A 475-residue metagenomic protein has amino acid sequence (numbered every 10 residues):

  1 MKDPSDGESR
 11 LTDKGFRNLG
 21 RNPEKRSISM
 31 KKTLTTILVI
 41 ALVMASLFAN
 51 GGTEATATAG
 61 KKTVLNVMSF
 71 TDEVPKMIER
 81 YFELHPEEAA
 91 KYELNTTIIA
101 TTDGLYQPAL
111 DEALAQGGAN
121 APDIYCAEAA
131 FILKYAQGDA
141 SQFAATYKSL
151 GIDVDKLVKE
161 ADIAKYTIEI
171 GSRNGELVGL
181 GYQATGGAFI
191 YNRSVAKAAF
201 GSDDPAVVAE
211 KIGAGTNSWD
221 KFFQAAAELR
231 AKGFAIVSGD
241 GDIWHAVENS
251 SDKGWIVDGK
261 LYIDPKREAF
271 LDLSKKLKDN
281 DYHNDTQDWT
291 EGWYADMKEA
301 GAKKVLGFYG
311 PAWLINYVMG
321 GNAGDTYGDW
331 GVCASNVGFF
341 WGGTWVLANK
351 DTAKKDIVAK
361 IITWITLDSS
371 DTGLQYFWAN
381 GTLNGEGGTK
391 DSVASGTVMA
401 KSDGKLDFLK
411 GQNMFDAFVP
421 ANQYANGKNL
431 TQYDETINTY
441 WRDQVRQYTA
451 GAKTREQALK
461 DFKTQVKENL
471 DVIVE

Functional and structural regions predicted by a protein language model:
M1-L65, Q457, T464-E475: Short, low-complexity disordered leader/linker segments with a strong preference for bacterial N-terminal type II
A59-D72, Y92-I99, I124: Short, well-ordered beta-strand elements
S69-N95, W441, L459: Short, polar/charged alpha-helical segment
E87-I163, A199, E299, K303-G307: Extracytoplasmic "Venus flytrap"/periplasmic binding protein-like
G104-A109, A113, G215, G233-G241 (+2 more regions): Extracytoplasmic ligand-binding clamshell segments of periplasmic binding protein
A127-A188, D220, D329-C333, D403 (+1 more regions): Hinge/lid segment of periplasmic solute-binding proteins
V158, I168-D242, W255-D288, K350-D356 (+2 more regions): Helix-loop-helix "hinge/cap" segment bordering the ligand-binding cleft or interdomain interface
Y317-G324, V337-F340, L347-Y440: C-terminal lobe and pocket-closing loops of periplasmic/extracytoplasmic Venus-flytrap solute-binding proteins
